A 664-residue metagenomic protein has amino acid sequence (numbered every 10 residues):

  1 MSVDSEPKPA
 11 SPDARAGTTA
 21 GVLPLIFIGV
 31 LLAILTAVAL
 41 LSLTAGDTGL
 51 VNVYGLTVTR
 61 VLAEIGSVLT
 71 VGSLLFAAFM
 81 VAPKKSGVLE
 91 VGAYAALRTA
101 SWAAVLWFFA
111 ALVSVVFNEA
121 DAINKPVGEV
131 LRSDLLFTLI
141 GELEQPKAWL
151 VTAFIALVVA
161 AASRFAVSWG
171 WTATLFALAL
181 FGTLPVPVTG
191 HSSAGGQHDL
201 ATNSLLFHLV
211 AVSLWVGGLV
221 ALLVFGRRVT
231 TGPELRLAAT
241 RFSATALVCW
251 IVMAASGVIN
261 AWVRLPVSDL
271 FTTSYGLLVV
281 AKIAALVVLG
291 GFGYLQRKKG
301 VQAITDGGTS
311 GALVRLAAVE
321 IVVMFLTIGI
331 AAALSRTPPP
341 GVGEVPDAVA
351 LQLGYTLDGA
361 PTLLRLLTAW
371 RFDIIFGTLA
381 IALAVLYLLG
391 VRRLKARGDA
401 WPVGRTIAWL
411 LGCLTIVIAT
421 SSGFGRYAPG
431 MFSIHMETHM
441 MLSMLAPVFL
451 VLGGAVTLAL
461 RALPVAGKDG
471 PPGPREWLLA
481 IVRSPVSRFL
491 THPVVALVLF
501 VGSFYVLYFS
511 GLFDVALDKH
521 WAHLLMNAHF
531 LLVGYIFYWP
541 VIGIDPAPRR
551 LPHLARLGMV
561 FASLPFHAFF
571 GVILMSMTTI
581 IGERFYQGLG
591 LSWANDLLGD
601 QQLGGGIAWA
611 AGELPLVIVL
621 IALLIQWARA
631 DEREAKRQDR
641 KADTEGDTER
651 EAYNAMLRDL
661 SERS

Functional and structural regions predicted by a protein language model:
S2-F372, L598-L603, I607, L614 (+2 more regions): Polytopic transmembrane helical bundles with strong interfacial aromatic enrichment
S11-R15, A77-L97, V220-R241, W262-F271 (+7 more regions): Juxtamembrane membrane-water interface segments of multi-pass membrane proteins, especially cytoplasmic-side
Y54, R60-V61, V68, A111-N118 (+7 more regions): Early transmembrane hairpin module of multi-pass membrane proteins
G66, V188-S193, Q197-R227, N260 (+7 more regions): Functional transmembrane alpha-helices
A104, F108, L247-A254, M441 (+13 more regions): Hydrophobic, lipid-facing residues on alpha-helical transmembrane segments of integral membrane proteins
A111, L180-V188, A255, C413-S421 (+2 more regions): Aromatic-anchored segments of alpha-helical transmembrane domains
V342-A350, H567-L591: Juxtamembrane non-transmembrane "cap" segments at the membrane-aqueous interface of multi-pass membrane proteins
E476-R488, D596-G599, A642-L660: Secretory/periplasmic and organellar redox-cofactor proteins
